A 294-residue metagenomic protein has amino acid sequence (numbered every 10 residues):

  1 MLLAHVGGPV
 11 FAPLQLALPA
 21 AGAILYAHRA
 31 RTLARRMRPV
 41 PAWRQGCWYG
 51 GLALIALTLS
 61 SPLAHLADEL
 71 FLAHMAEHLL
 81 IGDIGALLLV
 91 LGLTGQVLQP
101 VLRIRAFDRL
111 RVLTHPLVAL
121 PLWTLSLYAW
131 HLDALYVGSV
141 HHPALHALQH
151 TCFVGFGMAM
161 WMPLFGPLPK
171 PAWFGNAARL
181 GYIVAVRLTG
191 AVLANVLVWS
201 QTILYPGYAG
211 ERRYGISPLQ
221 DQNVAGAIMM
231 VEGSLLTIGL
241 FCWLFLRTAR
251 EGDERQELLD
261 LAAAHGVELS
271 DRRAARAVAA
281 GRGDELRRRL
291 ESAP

Functional and structural regions predicted by a protein language model:
M1-P294: Alpha-helical membrane segments of multi-pass proteins
